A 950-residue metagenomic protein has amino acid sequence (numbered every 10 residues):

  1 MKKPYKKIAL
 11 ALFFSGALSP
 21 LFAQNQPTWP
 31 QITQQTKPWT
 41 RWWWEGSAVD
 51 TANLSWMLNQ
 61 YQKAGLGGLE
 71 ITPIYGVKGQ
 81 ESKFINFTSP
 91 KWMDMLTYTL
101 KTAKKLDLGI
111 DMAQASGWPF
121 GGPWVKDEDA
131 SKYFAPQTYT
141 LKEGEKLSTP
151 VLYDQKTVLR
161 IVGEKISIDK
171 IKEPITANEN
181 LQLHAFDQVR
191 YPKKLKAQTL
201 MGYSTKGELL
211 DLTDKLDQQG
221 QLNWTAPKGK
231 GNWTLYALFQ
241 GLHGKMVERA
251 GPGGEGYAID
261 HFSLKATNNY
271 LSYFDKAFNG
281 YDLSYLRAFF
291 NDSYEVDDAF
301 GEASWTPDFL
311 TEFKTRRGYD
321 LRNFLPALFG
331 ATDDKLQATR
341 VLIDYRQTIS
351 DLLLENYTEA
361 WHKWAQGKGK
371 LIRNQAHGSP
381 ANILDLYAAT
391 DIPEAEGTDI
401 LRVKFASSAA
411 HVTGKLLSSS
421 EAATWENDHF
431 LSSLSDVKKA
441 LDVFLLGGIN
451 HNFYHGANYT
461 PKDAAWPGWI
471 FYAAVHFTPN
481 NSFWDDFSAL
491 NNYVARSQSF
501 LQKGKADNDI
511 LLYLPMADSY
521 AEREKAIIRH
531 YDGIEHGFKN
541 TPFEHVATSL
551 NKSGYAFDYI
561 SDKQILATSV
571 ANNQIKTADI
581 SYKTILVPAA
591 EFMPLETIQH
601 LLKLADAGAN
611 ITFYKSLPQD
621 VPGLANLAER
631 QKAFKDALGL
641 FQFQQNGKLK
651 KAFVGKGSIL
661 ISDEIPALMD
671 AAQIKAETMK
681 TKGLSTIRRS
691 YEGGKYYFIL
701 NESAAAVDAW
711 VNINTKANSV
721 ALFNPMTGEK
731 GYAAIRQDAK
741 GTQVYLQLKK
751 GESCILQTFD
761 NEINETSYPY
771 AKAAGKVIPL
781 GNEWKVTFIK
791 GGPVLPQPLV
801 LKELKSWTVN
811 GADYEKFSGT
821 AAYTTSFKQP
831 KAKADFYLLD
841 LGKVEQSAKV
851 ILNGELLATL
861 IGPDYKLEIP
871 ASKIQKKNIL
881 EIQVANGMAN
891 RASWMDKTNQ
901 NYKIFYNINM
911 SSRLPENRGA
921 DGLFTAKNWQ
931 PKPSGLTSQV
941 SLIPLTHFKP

Functional and structural regions predicted by a protein language model:
M1-Q26: Bacterial Sec-dependent N-terminal signal peptides
A23-K276, L283-L286, L936, I943 (+1 more regions): Mature N-terminal, pre-catalytic/accessory segment of carbohydrate-active enzymes
W39, S55, G68, T88-W118 (+9 more regions): Carbohydrate-binding surfaces of carbohydrate-active enzymes
W118-G121, V125-K126, K132-F134, K142-E143 (+6 more regions): An acidic-aromatic loop/edge-strand motif
L222-W224, Q743-L746, K866-S872: Exposed aromatic-hydrophobic patches
N712, F827-N853, L860-I861, L880-V884: Aromatic-lined ligand-binding clefts that engage carbohydrates, nucleic acids, or primary amines
I735-Q737, L857-I861: Short beta-strand segments within Ig-like beta-sandwich modules, predominantly Fibronectin type-III
